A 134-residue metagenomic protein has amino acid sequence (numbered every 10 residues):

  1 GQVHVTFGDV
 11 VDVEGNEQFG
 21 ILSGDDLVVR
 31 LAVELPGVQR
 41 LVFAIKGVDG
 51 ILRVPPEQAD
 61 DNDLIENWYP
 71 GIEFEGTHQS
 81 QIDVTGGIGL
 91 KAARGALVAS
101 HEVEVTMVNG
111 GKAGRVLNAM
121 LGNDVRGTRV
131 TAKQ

Functional and structural regions predicted by a protein language model:
G1-Q134: C-terminal catalytic "cap/lid" subdomain
